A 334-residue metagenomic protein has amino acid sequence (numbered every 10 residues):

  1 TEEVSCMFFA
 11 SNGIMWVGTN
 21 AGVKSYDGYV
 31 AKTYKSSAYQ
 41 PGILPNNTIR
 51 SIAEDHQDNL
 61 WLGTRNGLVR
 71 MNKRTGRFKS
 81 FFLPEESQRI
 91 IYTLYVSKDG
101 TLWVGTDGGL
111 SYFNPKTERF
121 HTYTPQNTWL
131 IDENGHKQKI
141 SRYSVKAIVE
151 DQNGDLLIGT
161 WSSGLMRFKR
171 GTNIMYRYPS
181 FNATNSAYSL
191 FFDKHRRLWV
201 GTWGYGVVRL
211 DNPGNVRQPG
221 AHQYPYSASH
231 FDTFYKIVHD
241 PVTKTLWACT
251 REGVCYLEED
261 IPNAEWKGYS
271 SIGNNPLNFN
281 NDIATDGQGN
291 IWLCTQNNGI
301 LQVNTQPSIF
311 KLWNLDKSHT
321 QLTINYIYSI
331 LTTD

Functional and structural regions predicted by a protein language model:
T1-D334: Carboxylate-rich, polar loop motifs that coordinate divalent cations or form catalytic acidic clusters
